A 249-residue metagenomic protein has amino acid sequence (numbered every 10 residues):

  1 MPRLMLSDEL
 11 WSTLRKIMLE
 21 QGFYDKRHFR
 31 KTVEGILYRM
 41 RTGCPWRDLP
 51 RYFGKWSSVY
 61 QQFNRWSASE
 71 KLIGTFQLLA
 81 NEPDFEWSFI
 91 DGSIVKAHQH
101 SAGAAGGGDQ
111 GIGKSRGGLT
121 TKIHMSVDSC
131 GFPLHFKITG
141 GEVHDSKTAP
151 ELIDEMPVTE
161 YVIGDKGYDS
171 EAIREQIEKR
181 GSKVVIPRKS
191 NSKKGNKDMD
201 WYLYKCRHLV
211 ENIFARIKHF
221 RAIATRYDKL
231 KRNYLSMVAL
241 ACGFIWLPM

Functional and structural regions predicted by a protein language model:
M1-M249: Short alpha-helical elements
